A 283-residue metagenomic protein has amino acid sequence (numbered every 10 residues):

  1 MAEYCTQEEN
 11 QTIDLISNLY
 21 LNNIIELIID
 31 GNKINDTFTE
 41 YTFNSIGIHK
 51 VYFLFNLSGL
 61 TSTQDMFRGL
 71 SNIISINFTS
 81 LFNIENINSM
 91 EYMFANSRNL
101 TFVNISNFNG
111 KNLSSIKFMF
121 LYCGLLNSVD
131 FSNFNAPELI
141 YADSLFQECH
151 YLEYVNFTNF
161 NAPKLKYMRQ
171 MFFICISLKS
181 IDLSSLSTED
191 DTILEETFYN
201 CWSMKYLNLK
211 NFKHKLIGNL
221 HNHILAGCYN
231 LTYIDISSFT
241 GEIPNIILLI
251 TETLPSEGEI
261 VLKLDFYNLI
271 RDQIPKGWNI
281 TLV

Functional and structural regions predicted by a protein language model:
M1-V283: Negatively charged
